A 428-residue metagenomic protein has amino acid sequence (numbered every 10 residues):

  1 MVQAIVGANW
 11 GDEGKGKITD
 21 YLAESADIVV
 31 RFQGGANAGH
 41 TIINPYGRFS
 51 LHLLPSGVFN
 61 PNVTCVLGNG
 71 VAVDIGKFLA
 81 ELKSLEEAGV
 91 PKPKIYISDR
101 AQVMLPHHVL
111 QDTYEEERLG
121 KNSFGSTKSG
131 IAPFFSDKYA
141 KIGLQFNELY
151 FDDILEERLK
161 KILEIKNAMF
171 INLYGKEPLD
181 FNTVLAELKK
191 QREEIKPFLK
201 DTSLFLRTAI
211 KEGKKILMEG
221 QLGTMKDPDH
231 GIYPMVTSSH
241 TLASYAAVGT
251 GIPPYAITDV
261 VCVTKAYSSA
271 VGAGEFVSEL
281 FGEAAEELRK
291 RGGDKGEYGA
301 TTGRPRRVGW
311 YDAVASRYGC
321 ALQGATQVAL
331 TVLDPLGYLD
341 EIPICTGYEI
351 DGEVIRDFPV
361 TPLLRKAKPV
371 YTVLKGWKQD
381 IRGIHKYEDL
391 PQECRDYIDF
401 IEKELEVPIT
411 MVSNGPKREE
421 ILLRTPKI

Functional and structural regions predicted by a protein language model:
M1-I428: Non-transmembrane, aqueous-exposed alpha-helical and coiled segments at domain scale
